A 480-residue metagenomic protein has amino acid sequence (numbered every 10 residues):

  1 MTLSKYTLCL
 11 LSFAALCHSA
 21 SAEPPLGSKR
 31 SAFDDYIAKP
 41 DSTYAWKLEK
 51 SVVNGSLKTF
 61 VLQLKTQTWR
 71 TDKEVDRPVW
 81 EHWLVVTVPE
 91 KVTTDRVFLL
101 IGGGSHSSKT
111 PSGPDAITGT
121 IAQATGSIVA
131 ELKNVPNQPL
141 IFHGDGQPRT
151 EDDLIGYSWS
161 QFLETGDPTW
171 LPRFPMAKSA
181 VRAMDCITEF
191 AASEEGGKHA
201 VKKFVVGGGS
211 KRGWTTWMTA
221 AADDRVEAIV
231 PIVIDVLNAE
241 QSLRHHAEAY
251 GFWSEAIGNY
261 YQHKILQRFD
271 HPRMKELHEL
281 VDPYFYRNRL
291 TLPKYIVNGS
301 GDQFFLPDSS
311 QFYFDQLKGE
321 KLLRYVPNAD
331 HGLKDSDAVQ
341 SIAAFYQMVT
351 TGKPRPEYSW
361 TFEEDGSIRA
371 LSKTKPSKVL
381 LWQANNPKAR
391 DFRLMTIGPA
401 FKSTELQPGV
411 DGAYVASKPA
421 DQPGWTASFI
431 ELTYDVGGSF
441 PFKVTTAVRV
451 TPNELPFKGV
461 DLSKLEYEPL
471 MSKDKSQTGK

Functional and structural regions predicted by a protein language model:
E23-T93: Catalytic-loop region of hydrolases
W83, T94-G104: Short beta-strand element of the alpha/beta-hydrolase
I101-S108, G119, G126-V181, V236-N238 (+2 more regions): Cap/lid segment of the alpha/beta-hydrolase catalytic domain
L163-K178, R182-S210, V226, R268: Gly/Ser-rich "nucleophile elbow"/oxyanion-hole loop immediately N-terminal to the catalytic nucleophile in hydrolases
M218-Q267, R324-P327, G332-Q340: Hydrolase active-site cap/lid region
L290, I296-N298: Short beta-strand/loop motif that positions the catalytic acidic residue of the alpha/beta-hydrolase fold
Q303-S309, K334: Conserved alpha/beta-hydrolase "acid-adjacent" motif
A344-Q383, P399-V410, S417: Surface beta-strand/loop "capping" patches
